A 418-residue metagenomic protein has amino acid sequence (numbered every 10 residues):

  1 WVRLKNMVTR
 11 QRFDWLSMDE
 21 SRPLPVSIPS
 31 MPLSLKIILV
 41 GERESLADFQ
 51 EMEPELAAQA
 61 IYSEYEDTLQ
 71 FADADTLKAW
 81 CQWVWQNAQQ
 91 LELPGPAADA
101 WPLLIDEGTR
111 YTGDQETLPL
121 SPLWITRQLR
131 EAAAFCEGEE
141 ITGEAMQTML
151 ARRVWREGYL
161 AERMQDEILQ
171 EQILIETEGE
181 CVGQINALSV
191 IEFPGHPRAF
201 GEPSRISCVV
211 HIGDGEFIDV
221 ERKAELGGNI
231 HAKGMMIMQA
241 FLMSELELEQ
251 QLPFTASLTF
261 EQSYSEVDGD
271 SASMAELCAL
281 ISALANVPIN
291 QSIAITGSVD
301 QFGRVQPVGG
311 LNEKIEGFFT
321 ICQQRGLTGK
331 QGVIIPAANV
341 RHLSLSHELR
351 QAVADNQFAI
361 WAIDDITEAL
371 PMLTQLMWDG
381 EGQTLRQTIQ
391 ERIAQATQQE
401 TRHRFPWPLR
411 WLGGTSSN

Functional and structural regions predicted by a protein language model:
W1-R12: Conserved P-loop NTPase nucleotide-binding/switch module
V2, L24, P32, S45-D48 (+9 more regions): Phosphate-handling catalytic cores of nucleic-acid transaction enzymes
V2-L4, E20-L24, I141-G143, H211-A224 (+1 more regions): Peripheral, non-AAA+ core regions of ATP-driven protein-machinery
R10-D75, Q90-L91, Q324, N339-H342: Canonical AAA+ ATPase core
V40-R43, Q50, Q70-K78, P94-A98 (+5 more regions): Ordered, soluble secondary-structure elements with a strong preference for glycine-centered loop motifs and nearby
E42, I61-A72, Q82-E92, T109-L118 (+6 more regions): Short hinge/gating elements
Q50-E51, A57-A58, Y62-L123, G138-E140 (+2 more regions): Conserved C-terminal "switch" segment of AAA+ ATPases
E92-P96, T109-T177, G380-E381, E400-H403: C-terminal helical "lid" subdomain and adjoining coupling/linker elements of P-loop NTPases
